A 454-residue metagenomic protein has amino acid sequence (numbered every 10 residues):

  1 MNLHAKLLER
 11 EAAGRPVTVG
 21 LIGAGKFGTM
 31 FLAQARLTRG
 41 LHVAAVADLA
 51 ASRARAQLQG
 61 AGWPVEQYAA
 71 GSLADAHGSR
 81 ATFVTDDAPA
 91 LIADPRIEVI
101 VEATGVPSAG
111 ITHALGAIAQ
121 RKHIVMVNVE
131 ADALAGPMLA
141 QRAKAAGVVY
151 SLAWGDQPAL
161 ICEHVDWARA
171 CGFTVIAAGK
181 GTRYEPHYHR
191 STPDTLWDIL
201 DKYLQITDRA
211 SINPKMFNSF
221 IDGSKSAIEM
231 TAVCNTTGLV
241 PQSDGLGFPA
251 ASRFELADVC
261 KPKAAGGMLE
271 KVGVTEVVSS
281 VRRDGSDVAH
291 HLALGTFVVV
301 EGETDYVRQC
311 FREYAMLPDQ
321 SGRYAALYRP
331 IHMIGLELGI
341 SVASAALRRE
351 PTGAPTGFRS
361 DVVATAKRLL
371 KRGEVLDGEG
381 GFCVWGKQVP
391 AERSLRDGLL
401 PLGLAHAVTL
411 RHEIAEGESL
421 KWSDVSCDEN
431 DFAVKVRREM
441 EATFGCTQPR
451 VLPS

Functional and structural regions predicted by a protein language model:
M1-G116: N-terminal glycine-/serine-/threonine-rich beta1-alpha1-beta2 phosphate-ribose binding loop of Rossmann-like
N2-E9, I199-S454: C-terminal catalytic/substrate-binding lobe primarily of soluble NAD(P)-dependent oxidoreductases
L49, G105, V129-D132, G155-D156 (+3 more regions): Short, ordered loop/turn segments at secondary-structure junctions
S52-R53, A131-A140, Q157-I161, T182-P186 (+1 more regions): Short gly/pro/ser/thr-enriched loop/turn and capping motifs at secondary-structure boundaries
L58-Q59, G136-L139, C162-V165, K180 (+4 more regions): Short acidic, glycine/serine/threonine-rich loops at helix termini
T104, A109-Q120, V129-V149, A153-D156: Rossmann-fold NAD(P)-binding glycine/threonine-rich loop
H123-V125: A short hydrophobic/small-residue beta-strand
A143-K144, S151-S219: Rossmann-like NAD(P)H-binding beta-loop-alpha module
